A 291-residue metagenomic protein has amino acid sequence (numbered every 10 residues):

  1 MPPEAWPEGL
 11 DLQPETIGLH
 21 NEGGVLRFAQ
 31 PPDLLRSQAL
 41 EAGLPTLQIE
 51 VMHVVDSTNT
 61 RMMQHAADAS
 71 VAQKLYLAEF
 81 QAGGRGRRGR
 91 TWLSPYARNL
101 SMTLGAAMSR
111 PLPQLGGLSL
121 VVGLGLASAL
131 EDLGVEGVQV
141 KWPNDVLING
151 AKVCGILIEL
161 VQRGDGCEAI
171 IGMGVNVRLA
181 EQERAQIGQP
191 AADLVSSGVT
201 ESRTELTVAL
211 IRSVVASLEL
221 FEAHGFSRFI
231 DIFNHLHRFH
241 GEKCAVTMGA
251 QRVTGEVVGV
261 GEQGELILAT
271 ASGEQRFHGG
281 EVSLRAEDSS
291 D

Functional and structural regions predicted by a protein language model:
M1-D11, E15, R110-V138, I148-D291: Long, positively charged amphipathic alpha-helical accessory segments at protein N-termini or as interdomain linkers
M1-D132: N-terminal lobe of the biotin/lipoate ligase/transferase fold
E22-G23, K141, E181: Short loop/turn and capping residues at structural boundaries
P45, S70-A72, W142, A151 (+1 more regions): Short, basic and Ser/Thr-rich N-terminal targeting/leader segments
H53, V140-W142: Short loop/edge segments at beta-strand edges and connector loops that shape dinucleotide/nucleotide cofactor-binding
D145: Conserved active-site carboxylates
